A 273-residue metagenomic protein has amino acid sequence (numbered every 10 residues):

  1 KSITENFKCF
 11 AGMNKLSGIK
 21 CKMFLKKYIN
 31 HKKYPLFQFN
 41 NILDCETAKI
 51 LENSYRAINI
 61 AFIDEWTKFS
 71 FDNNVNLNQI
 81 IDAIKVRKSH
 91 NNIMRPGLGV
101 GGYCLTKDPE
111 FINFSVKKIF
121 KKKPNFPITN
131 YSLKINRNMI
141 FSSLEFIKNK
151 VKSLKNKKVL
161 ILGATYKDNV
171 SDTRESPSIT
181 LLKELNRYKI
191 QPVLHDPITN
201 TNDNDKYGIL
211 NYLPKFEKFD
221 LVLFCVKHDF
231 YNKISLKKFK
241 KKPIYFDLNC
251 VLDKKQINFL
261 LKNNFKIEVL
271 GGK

Functional and structural regions predicted by a protein language model:
K1-K273: Structural/interface elements that position substrates and couple domains in central-metabolism enzymes
